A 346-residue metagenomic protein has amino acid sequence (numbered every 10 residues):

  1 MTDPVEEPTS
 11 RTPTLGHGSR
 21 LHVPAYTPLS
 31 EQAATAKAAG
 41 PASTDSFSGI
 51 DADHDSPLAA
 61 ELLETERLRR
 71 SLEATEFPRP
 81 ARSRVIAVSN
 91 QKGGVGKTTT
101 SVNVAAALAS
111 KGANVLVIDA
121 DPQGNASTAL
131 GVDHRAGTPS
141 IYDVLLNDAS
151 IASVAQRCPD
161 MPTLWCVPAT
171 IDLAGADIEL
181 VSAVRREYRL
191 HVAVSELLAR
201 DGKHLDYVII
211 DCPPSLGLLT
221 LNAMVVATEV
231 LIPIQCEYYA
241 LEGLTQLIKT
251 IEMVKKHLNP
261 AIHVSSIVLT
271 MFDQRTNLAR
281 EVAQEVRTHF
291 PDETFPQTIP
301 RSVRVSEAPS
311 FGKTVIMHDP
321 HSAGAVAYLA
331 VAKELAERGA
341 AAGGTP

Functional and structural regions predicted by a protein language model:
M1-P346: P-loop NTP-binding core
